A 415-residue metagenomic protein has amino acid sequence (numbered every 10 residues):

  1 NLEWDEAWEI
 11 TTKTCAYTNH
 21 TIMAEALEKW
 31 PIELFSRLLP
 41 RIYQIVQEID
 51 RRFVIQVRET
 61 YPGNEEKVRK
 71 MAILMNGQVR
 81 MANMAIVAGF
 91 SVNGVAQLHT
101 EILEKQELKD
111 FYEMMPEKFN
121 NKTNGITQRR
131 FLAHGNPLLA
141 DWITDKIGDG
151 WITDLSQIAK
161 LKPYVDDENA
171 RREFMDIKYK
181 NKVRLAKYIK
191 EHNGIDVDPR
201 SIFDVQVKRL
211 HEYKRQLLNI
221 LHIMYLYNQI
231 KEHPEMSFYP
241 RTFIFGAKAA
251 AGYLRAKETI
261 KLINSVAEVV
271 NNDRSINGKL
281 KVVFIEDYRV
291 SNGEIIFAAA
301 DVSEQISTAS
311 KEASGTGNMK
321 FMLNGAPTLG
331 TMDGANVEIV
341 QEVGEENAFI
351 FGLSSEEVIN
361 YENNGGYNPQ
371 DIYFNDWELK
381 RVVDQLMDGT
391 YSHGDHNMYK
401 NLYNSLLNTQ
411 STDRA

Functional and structural regions predicted by a protein language model:
N1-A415: A conserved ligand/cofactor-binding region detector
